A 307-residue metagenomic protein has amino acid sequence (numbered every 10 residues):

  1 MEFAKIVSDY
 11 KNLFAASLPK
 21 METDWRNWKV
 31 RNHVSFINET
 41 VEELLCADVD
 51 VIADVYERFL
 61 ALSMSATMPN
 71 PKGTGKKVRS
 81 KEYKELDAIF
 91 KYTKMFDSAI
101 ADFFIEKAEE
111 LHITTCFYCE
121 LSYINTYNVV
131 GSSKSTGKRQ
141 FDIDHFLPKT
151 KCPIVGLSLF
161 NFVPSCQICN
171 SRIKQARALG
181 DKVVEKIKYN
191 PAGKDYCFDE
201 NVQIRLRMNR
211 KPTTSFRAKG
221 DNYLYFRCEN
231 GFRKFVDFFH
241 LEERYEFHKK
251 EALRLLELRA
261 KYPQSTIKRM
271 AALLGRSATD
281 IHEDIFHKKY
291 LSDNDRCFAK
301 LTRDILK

Functional and structural regions predicted by a protein language model:
M1-F104: N-terminal accessory alpha/beta regions
E2-H33, S215-K307: C-terminal, charged low-complexity interaction regions
Y10, H145, N170: Histidine-centered active-site/metal-ligand motif
S35-V49, G156, N161-S165, A252-A271: Short, exposed beta-strand "edge-strand" segments with a Pro/Gly-rich flavor and a Y/T-containing core
D102-H112, I154-L159: Short, flexible, mixed-charge glycine/proline-rich loop motifs that serve as phosphate/nucleic-acid-contacting
C116-C119, C166-C169: Short cysteine-rich clusters marking metal-coordination/redox-active sites
E120-N161, Q175-L179, E185-Y189: Histidine-centered nuclease catalytic patch
R172-K234: Domain-level detector of nuclease and nuclease-like folds in predominantly extracellular/periplasmic contexts
